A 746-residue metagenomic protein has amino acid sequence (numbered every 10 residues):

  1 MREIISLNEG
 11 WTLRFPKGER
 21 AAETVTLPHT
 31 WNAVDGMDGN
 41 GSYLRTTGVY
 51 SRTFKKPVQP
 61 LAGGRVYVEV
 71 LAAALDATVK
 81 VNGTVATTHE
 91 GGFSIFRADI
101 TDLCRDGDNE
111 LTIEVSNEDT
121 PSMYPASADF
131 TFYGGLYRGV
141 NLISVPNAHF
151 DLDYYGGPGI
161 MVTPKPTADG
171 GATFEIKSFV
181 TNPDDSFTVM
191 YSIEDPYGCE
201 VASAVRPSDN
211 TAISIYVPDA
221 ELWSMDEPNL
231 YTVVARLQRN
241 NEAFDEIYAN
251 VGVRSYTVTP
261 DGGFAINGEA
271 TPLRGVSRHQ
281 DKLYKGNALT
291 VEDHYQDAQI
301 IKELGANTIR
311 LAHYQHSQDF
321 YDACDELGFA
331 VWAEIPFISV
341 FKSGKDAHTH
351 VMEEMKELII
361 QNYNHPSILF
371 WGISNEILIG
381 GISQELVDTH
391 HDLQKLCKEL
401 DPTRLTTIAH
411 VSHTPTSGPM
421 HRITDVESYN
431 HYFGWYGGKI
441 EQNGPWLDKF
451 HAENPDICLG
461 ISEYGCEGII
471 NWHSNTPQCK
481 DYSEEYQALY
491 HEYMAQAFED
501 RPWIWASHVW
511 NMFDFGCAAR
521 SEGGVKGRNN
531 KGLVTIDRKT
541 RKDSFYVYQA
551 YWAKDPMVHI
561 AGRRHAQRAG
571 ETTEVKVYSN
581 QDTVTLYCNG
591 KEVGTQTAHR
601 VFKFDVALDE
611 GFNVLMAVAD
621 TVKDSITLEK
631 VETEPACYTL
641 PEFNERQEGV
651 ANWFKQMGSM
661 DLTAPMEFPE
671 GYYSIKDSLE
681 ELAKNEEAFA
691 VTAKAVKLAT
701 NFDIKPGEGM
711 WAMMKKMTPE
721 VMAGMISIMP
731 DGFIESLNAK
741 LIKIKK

Functional and structural regions predicted by a protein language model:
E3-K17, N40-G41, R45-D153, P183 (+6 more regions): Accessory beta-strand-rich segments of carbohydrate-active enzymes
L7-E9, F15, T26-N40, I100-A172 (+10 more regions): An acidic-aromatic loop/edge-strand motif
L27-D38, T84, E118, M123 (+7 more regions): Extended substrate-binding grooves/exosites of carbohydrate-active enzymes
T46-V58, Y154-G170, Q549-T573, E642-F643 (+1 more regions): Extracellular ectodomain segments of secreted/surface proteins
G64-V66, G170-I176, E571-V575: Structural beta-strand segments of beta-rich domains
D102-D108, K177-T259, G611-F612: Extended acidic/polar, glycine-enriched regions that form or flank non-catalytic beta-rich accessory modules
V145-H149, D153-D169, F264-Y284, L640-Y672 (+1 more regions): Compositionally biased low-complexity segments at domain edges in trafficked proteins and select soluble regulators
L662-I734, N738, K745: Compact, charge-rich alpha-helical regulatory domains located at protein termini
